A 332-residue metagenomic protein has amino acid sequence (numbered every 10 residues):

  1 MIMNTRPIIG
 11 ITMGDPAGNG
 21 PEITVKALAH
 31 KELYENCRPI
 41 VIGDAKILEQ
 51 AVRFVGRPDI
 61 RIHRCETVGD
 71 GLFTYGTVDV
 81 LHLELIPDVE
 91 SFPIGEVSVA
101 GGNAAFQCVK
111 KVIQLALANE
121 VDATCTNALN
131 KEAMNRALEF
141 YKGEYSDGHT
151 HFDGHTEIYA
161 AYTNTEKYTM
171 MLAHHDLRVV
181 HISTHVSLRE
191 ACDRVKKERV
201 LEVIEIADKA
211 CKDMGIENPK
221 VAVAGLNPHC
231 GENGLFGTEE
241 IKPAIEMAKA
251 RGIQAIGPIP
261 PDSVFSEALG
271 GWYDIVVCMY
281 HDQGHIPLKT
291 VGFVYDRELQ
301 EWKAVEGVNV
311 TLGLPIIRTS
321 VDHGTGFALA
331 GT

Functional and structural regions predicted by a protein language model:
I2-F152, R194, V200-M279, Q283-N309 (+1 more regions): Contiguous, glycine/small-aliphatic-enriched amphipathic segments in soluble metabolic enzymes
T156: Active-site-proximal region of nucleotide-activated glycan assembly enzymes, centered on histidine/acidic-rich loops
Y159-Y168, A173-L177, L312-A328: Short, flexible loop segments at boundaries between secondary-structure elements
N164, L172-R194, E198-L201: Ligand-binding beta-strand-loop-alpha-helix segment within the catalytic cores of soluble metabolic enzymes
